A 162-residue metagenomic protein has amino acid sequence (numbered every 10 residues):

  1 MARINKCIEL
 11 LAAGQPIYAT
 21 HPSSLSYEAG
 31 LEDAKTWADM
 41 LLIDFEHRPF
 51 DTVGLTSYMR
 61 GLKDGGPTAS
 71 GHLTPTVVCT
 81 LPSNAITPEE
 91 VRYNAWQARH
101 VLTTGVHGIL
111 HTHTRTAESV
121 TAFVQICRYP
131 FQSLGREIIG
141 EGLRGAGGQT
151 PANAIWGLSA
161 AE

Functional and structural regions predicted by a protein language model:
M1-E162: Expand to "…catalyze enediolate/carbanion chemistry for C-C bond making/breaking, isomerization, decarboxylation
